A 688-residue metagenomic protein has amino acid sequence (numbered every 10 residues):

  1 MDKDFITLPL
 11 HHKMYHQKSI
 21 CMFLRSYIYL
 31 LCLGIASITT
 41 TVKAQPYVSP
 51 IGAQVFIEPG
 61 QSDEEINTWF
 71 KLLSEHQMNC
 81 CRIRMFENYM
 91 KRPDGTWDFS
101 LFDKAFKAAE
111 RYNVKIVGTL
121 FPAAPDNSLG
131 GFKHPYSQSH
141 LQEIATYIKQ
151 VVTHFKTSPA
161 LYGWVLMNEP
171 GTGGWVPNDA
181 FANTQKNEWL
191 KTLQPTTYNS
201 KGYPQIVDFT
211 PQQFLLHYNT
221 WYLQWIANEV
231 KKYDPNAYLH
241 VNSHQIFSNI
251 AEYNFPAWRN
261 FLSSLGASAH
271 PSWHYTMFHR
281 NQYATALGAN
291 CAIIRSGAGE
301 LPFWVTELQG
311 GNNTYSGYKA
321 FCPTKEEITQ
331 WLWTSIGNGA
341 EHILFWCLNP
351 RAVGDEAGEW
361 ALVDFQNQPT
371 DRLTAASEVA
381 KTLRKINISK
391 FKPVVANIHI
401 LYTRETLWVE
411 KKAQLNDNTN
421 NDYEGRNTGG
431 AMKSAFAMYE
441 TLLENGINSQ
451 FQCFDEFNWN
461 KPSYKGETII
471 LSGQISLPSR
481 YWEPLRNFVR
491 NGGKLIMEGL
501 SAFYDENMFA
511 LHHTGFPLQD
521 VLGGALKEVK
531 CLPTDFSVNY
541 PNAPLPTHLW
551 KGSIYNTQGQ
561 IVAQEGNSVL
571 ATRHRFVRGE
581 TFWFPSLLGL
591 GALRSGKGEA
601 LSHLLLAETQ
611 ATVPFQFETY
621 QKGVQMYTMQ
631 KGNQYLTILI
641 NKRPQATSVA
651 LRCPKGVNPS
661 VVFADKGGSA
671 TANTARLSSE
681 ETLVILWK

Functional and structural regions predicted by a protein language model:
V42-C80, R92, I388-S389: N-terminal carbohydrate-binding accessory modules
I51-Q61, F86-F99, G130-E143, P170 (+7 more regions): The substrate-binding groove and active-site-proximal loops of carbohydrate-active enzymes, especially glycoside
G60-L73, I144-V151, F247-W258, T324-L332 (+1 more regions): Short, acidic/polar
I66-S139, E143, H217-Y233: Aromatic-lined substrate-binding rim segments of carbohydrate-active enzymes
P135, T146-Q150, H154-A289, I293: Polysaccharide-binding and catalytic clefts of secreted carbohydrate-active enzymes
H240-S243, S248-F436, E528-P533, N539-P541 (+5 more regions): Hydrophobic targeting/anchoring helices
E440-K461: A short, well-structured beta->alpha microelement
S472-K688: A conserved amphipathic helix/loop scaffold that creates a polar/acidic microenvironment used either to coordinate
